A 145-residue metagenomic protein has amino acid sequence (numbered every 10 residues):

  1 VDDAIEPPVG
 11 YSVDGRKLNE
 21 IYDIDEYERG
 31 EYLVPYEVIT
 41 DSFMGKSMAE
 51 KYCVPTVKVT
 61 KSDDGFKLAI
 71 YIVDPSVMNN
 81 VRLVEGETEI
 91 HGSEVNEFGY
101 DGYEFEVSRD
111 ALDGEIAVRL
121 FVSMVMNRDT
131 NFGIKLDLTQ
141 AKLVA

Functional and structural regions predicted by a protein language model:
V1-A145: N-terminal soluble domains immediately following signal/targeting peptides that reside in extracytoplasmic
